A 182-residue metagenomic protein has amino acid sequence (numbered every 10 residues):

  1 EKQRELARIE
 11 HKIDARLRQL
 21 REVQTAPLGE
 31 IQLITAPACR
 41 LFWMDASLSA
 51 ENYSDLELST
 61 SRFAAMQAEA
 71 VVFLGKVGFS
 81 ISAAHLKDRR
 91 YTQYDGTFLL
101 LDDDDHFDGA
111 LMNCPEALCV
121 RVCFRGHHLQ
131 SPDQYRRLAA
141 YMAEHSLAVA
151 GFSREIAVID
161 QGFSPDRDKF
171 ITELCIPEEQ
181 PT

Functional and structural regions predicted by a protein language model:
E1-T182: A solvent-exposed interaction/effector surface
